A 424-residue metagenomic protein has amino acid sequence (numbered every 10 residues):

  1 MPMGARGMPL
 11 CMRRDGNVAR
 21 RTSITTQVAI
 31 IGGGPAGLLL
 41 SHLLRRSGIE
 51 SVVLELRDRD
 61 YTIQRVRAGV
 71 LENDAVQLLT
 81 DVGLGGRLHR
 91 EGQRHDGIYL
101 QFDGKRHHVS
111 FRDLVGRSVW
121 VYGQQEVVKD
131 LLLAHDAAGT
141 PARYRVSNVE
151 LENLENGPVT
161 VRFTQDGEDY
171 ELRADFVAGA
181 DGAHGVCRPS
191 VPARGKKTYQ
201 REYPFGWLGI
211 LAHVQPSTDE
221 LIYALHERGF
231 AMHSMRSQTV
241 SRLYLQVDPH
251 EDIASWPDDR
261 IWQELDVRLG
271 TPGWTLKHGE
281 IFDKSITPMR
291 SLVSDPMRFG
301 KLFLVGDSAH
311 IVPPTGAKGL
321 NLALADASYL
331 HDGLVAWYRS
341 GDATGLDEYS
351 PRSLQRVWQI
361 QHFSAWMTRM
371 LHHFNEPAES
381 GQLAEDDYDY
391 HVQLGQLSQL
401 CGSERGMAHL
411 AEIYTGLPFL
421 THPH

Functional and structural regions predicted by a protein language model:
G7, C11-T25, A317, D332-H424: C-terminal helical "tail/cap" subdomain of flavin- and related membrane-associated enzymes
R20-A36: Beta1/beta-strand and adjacent pyrophosphate-binding region of the FAD-binding site in flavoprotein oxidoreductases
V28, S51, E171, D175-V177 (+1 more regions): Hydrophobic "anchor" residues on beta-strands that sit immediately upstream of conserved functional sites
I31-R46, L131, S285-M370: Conserved mid-domain beta->alpha element of the FAD-binding
R45-V66: Glycine-rich FAD pyrophosphate-binding loop
Y61, D181-G182, V312: Glycine-rich, N-terminal phosphate-binding loop of Rossmann-like dinucleotide-binding domains
Q64-R67, E72-A138, E152: Active-site-adjacent segment of FAD-dependent monooxygenases/related oxidoreductases
L133, T140, S147-E150, E155-S285 (+1 more regions): Conserved FAD-binding catalytic core of PHBH/FMO-like flavoproteins
